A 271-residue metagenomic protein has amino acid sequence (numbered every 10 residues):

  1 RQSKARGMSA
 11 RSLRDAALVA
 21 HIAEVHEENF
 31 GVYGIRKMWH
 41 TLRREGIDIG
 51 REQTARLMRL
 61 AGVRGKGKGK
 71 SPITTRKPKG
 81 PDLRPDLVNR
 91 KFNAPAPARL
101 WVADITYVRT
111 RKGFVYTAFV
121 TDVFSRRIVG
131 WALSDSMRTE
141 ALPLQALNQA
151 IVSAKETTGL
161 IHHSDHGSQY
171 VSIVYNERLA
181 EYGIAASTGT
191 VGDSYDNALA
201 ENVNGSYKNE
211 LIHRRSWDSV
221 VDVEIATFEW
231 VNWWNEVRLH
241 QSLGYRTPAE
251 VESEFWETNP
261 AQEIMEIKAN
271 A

Functional and structural regions predicted by a protein language model:
R1-A271: Charged DNA-binding/catalytic regions of mobile-element recombinases
